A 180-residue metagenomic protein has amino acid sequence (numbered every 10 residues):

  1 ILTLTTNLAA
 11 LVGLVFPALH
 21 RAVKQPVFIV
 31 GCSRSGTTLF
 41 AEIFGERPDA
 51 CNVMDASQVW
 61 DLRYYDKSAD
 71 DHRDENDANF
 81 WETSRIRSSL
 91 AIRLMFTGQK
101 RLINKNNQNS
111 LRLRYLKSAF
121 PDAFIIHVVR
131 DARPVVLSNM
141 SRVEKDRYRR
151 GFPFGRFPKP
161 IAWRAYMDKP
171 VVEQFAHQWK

Functional and structural regions predicted by a protein language model:
I1-S89, P158: PAPS-dependent sulfotransferase catalytic core
P26-F28, K100-I103: Residue-level preference for the first positions of well-ordered beta-strands
C32, N106-N107: Short, well-ordered beta-to-alpha junction loops that form the rim of enzyme active sites and present histidine/acidic
Y65-K67, T97-R101, N107-K180: PAPS-dependent sulfotransferase catalytic domain
I92-L94: Short N-terminal edge-element motif at the start of the domain
